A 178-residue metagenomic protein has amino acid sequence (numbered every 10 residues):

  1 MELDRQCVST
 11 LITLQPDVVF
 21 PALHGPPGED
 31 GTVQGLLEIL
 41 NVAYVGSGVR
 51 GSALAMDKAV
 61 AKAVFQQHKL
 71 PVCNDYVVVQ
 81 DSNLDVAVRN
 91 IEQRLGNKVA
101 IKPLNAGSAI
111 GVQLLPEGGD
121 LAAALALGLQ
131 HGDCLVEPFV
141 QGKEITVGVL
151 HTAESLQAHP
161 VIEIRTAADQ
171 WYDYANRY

Functional and structural regions predicted by a protein language model:
M1-R50, L54-M56, V60, V78-V88: ATP-binding N-terminal substructure of ATP-dependent carboxylate-amine bond-forming enzymes
E2-D4, G48, Y76-V79, P116 (+2 more regions): Residues at the C-termini of beta-strands that transition into short coil/loop
L11, L54-K143: Active-site nucleotide/adenylate-binding loops and adjacent lid/helix of ATP-dependent enzymes
G25, A109, R165-A167: Glycine-rich phosphate/pyrophosphate-binding beta-alpha loops
D30-T32, I110-G111, T146: Short glycine-/acidic-enriched loop or helix-start segments at secondary-structure transitions that form or flank
D30-V33, K58-A61, L121, A158 (+1 more regions): A general structural signal for well-ordered alpha-helical segments in protein cores
A43, P71-N74, Q157: Conserved beta-strand segments of alpha/beta enzyme cores
P116-Y178: Phosphate-binding site of ATP-dependent enzymes
